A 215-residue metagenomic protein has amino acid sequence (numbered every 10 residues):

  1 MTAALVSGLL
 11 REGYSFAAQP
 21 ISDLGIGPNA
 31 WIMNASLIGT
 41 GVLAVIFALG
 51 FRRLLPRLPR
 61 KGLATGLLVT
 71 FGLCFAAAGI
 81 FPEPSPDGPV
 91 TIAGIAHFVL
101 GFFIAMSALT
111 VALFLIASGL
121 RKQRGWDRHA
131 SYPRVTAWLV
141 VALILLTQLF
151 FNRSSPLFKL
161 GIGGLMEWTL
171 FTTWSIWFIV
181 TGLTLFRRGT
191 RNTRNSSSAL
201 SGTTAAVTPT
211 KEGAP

Functional and structural regions predicted by a protein language model:
M1-P20, L24-T190: Hydrophobic, aromatic-enriched alpha-helical segments typical of multi-pass transmembrane helices
R194-P215: Short, intrinsically disordered terminal tails adjacent to the first/last structured region
